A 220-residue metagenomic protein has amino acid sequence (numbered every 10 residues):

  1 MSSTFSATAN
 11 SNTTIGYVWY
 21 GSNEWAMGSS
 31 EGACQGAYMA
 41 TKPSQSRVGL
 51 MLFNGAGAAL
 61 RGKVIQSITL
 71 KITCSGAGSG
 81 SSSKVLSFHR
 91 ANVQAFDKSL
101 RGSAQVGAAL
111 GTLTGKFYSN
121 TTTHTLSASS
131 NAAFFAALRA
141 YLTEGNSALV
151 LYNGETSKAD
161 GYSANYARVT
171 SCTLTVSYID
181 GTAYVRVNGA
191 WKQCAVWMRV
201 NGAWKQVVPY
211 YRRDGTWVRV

Functional and structural regions predicted by a protein language model:
M1-G57, R90, N153-T156, Y166-R168 (+1 more regions): Flexible, small-residue-rich N-terminal segments that precede or flank a structured functional core
A9, C74-S147, N165: Beta-strand-rich interaction/scaffold domains
S44, A56-S67, R139-Y141: Extracellular/lumenal carbohydrate-interaction signature centered on repeated Trp-anchored short motifs
Q45, F135-T182: Proprotein-processing/basic-patch segments
F53, K63-A77, L174: A short beta-strand element within beta-rich, extracytoplasmic domains of secreted/secretory-pathway proteins
F53, S87-F96, Y152-G154, R186 (+2 more regions): Predominantly extracellular/luminal cell-surface or secreted proteins
G78-S81, N153-R168, W204-Q206, W217-R219: Short, surface-exposed beta-strand/loop "edge" segments at domain boundaries and coil↔beta transitions
Y178-V220: Intrinsically disordered, compositionally biased repeat/linker segments
